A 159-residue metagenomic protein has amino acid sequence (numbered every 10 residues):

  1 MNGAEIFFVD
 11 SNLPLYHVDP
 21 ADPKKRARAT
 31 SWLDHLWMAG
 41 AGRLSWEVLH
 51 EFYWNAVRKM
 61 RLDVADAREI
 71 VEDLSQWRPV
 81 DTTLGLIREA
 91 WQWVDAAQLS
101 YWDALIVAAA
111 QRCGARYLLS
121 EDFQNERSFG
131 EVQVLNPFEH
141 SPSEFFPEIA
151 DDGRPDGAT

Functional and structural regions predicted by a protein language model:
M1-L44, K59-A65, S141-A158: Short, well-structured N-terminal submotif of metal-dependent ribonuclease cores
M1-N2, V107, R112-T159: Acidic, PIN/NYN-like endoribonuclease modules and their adjacent C-terminal/linker elements
W46-H50, E72-A96: Acidic catalytic patch
E51-R78: Active-site-proximal, substrate-binding regions of enzyme catalytic domains and RNA-binding/basic surfaces
L99: Glycine-rich anion/phosphate-binding loops
